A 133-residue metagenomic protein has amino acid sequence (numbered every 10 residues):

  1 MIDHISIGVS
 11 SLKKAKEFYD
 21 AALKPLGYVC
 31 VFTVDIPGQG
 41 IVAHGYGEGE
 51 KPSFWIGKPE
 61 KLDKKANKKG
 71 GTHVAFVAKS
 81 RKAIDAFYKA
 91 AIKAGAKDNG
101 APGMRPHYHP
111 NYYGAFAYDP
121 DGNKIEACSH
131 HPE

Functional and structural regions predicted by a protein language model:
M1-D3: Extreme N-terminal starter segment of soluble prokaryotic enzymes
G8-S53: Core segments of cupin and vicinal oxygen chelate
S10-K14, V74-A115, P120: Vicinal oxygen chelate
G38-A86, K93: Long, continuous compositionally biased terminal/linker segments
S53-K58, F116, I125-S129: Conserved beta-strand in the GNAT
P106-H107, H130-E133: A short acidic/small-residue loop/turn micro-motif
